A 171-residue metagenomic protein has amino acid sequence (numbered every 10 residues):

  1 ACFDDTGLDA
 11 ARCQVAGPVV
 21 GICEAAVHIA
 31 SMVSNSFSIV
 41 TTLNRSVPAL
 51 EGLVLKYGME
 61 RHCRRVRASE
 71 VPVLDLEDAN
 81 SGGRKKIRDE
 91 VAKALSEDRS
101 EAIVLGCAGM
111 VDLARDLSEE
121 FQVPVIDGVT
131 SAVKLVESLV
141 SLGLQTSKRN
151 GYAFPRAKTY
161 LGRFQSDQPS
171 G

Functional and structural regions predicted by a protein language model:
A1, I22, T42, G106 (+1 more regions): Replace "coordinates the UDP/GDP/TDP-sugar" with "coordinates nucleotide-activated sugar donors
A1-Q14, C107-V111: Beta-alpha junction/loop-to-helix N-cap segments that form part of ligand/metal-binding clefts
L8-A10, A49-E51, L113-D116: Short glycine-/acidic-enriched loop or helix-start segments at secondary-structure transitions that form or flank
A11-S34, D116-L135: Short, acidic/small-residue loops that bind anionic groups at enzyme active sites
S31-S69, G82-G83, S138-G171: Short, glycine-/small-residue-rich phosphate/pyrophosphate-handling segment
L43-S46, A68-V73, G109, T130-V133: Glycine-rich beta-alpha junction loops
E51-A108, L113: Active-site rim beta-loop-alpha module in soluble metabolic enzymes
L95-A102, G106-V125, E137-N150, K158-G171: Extended, histidine- and acidic-residue-enriched regions that form the cofactor-binding/catalytic faces
